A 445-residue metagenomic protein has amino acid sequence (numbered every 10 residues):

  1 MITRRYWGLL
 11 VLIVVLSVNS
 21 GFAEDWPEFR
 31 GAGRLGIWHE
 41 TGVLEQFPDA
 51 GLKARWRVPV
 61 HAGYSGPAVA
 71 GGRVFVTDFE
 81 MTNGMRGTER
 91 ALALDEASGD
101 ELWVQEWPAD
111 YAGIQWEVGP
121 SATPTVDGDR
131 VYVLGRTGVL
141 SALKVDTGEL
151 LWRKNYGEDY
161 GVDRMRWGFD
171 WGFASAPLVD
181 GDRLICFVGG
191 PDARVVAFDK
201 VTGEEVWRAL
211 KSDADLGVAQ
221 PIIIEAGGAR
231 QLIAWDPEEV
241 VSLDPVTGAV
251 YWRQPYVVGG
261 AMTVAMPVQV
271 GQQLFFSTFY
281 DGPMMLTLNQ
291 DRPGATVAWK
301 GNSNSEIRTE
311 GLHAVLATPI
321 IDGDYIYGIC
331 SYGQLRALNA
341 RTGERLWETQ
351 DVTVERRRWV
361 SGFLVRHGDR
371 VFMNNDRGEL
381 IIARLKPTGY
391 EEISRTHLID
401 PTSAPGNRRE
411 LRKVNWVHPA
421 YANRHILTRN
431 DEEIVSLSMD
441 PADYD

Functional and structural regions predicted by a protein language model:
M1-L9: Bacterial N-terminal signal peptides that target proteins for export
G8-N19: Bacterial N-terminal signal peptides
G21-D445: Noncatalytic, solvent-exposed loop/strand surfaces of beta-propeller-type extracellular/periplasmic domains
